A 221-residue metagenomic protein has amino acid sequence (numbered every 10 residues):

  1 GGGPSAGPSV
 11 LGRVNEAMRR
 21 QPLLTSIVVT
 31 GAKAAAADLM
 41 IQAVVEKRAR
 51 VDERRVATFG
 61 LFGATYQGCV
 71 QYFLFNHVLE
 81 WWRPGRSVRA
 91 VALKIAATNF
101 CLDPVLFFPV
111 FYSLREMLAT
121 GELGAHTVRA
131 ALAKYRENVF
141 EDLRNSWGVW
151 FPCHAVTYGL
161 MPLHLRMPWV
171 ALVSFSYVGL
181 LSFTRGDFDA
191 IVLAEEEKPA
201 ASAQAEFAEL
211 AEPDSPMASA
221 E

Functional and structural regions predicted by a protein language model:
G1-N15, A190-E221: Transit-peptide-like, low-complexity N-terminal presequences and other terminal intrinsically disordered regions
S5-G12, P22, S87, V91 (+1 more regions): Coil-to-alpha-helix initiation sites in intrinsically disordered, low-complexity, charged segments
R19-K47, D52-T120, Y135-D189: Alpha-helical transmembrane segments of eukaryotic organelle membrane transporters and related multi-pass membrane
E80-W82, A125-R129: Short, motif-level signal for alpha-helix interfacial/capping segments enriched in acidic residues and aromatics/proline
V128, R166-V173, E196-P199: Functional transmembrane or membrane-interface alpha-helices that line membrane-embedded catalytic, ligand-binding
V128-R136: Short juxtamembrane and helix-loop transition motifs at transmembrane-helix boundaries in membrane proteins
